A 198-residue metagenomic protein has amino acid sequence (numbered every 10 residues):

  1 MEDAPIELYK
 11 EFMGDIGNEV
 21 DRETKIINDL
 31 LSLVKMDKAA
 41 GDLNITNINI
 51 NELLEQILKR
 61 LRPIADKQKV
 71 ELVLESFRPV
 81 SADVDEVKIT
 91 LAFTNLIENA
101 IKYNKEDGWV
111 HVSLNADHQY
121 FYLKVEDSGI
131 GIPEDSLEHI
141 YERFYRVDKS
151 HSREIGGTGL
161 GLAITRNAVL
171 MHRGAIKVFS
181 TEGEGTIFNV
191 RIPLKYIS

Functional and structural regions predicted by a protein language model:
A4, L8, K38-L43, S81-V84: Conserved micro-motifs of the catalytic ATP-binding
N18-E23: Short alpha-helical segment of the dimerization/phosphotransfer core of two-component systems
N44-K59, V73, N115: A conserved beta-strand-to-alpha-helix junction within the catalytic ATP-binding
N44-N47, D66-K67, E71-V80: Conserved catalytic submotifs in the C-terminal HATPase_c
D107-Q119: Short beta-strand/loop element within the Bergerat-fold HATPase_c
I132-R146: Short conserved segment of the HATPase_c
R173-G174: Conserved glycine-rich
